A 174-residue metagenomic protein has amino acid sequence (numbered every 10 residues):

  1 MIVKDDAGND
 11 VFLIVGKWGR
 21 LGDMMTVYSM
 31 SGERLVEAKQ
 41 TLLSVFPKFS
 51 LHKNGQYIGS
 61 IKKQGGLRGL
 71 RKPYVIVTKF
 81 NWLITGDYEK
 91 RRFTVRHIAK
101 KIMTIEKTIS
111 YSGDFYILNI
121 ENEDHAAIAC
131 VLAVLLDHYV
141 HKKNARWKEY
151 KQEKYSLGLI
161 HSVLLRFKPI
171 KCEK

Functional and structural regions predicted by a protein language model:
M1-M24, E33, F46, Y57-I58 (+1 more regions): Low-complexity or membrane-interfacial segments used for flexible interactions
S29-I61: Hydrophobic/aromatic-rich structural module bridging two neighboring secondary-structure elements via a short loop
